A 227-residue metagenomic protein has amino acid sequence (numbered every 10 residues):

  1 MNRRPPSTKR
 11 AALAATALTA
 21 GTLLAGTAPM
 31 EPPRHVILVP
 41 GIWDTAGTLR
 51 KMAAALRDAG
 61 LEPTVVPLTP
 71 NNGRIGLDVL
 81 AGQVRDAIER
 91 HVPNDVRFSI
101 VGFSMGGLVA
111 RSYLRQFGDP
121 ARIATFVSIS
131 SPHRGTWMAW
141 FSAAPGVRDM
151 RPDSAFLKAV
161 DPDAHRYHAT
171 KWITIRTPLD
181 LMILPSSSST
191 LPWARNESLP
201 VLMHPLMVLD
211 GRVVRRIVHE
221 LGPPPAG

Functional and structural regions predicted by a protein language model:
R3-A14: N-terminal export leaders
T8-K9, A110, L179: Residue-level micro-sites within transmembrane alpha helices that shape and flank functional polar/acidic positions
R10-A11, S112, P205: Hydrophobic alpha-helical segments, especially transmembrane helices and their immediate juxtamembrane helical caps
A17-G21, F156-A159: Short, motif-level signal for alpha-helix interfacial/capping segments enriched in acidic residues and aromatics/proline
L18-E31: Bacterial Sec-dependent signal peptides at the C-terminal "C-region" and cleavage site
R34-P40, A46-G47, K51, A55-L68 (+1 more regions): Serine-dependent carboxylesterase/thioesterase catalytic core of lipase-like alpha/beta-hydrolase/SGNH enzymes
R115-G227: Helical cap/lid subdomain of alpha/beta-hydrolase-fold lipid enzymes that gates access to the catalytic pocket
